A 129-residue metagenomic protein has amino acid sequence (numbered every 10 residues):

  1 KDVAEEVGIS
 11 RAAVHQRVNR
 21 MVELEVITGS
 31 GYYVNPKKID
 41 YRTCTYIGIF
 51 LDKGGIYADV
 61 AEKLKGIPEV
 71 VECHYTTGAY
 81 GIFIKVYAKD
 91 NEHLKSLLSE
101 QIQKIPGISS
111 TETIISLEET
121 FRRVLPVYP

Functional and structural regions predicted by a protein language model:
K1-P129: A compositional/biophysical signature of low hydrophobicity enriched in polar/charged and small residues
